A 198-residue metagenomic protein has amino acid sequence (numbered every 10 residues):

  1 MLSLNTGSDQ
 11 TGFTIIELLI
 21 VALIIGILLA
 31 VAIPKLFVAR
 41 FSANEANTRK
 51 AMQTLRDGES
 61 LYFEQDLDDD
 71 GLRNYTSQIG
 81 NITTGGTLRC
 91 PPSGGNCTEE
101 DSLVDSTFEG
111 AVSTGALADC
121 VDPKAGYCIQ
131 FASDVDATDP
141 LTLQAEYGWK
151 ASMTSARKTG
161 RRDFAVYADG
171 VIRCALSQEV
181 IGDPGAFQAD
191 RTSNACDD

Functional and structural regions predicted by a protein language model:
M1-F13: N-terminal leader/signal peptides at the extreme start of proteins
G12-I20: Secretory/exported precursors with cleavable N-terminal leaders
L19-K35: Alpha-helical hydrophobic helix detector
K35-M52: Aliphatic-rich helix starts adjacent to a transmembrane/signal segment
D57-R162, A168-D169, L176, N194-D198: Extracellular/periplasmic head regions of type IV pilus-like filament subunits
V166-A189: A short, surface-exposed interaction/processing loop segment used at functional sites
